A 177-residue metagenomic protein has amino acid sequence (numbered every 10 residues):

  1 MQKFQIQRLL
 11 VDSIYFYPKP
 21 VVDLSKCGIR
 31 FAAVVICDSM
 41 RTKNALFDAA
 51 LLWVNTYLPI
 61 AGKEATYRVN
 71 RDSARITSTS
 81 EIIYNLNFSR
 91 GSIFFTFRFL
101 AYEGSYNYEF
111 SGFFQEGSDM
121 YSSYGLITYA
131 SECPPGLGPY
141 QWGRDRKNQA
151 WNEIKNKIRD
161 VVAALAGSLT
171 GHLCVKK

Functional and structural regions predicted by a protein language model:
M1-K177: Ser/Thr-rich, low-complexity intrinsically disordered terminal regions
